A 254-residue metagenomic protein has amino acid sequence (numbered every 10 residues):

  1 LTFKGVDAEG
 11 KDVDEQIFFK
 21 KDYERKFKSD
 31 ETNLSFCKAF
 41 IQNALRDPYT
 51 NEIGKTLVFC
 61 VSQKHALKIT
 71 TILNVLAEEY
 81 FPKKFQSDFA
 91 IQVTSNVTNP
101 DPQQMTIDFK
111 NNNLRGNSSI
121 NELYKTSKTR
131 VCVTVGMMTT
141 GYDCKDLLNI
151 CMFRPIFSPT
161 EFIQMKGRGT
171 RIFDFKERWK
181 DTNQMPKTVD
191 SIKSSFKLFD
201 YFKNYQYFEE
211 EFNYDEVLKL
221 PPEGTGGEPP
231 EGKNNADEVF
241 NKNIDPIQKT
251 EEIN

Functional and structural regions predicted by a protein language model:
L1-G54: Interdomain helical connector at the RecA1-RecA2 junction of SF1/SF2 helicase-like NTPases
F19-R25, K38, F202-N254: Long, largely alpha-helical accessory region at the distal end of helicase-like NTP-driven motors
R25-K38, H65-L67, T98-M105, T126: Phosphate/oxyanion-binding active-site loops and adjacent basic polyanion-contact surfaces
K28, A44, V61, R154-F157: Structured loop/turn residues at secondary-structure junctions
S35-A44, L67-E78, F109-N113, M165-D174: Short, well-ordered amphipathic alpha-helices
S62-T94: Conserved helicase motor "Helicase C" RecA-like lobe of SF1/SF2 P-loop NTPases
I91-P222: Conserved RecA-like P-loop NTPase helicase motor core
